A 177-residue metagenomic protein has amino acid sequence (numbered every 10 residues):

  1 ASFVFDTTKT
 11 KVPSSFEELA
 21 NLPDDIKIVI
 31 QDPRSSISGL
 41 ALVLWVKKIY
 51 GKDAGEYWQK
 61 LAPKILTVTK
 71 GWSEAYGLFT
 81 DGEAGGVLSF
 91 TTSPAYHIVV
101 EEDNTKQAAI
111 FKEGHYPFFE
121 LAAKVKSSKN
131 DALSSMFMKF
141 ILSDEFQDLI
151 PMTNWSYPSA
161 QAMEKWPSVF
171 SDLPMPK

Functional and structural regions predicted by a protein language model:
A1-A84: Extracytoplasmic ligand-binding site segments that recognize negatively charged/polar headgroups
S2-K9, F118-N130, L149-T153: A bilobed periplasmic-binding-protein/Venus flytrap-type ligand-binding module shared by bacterial periplasmic
I26-S35, F140-M163: Periplasmic-binding protein-like
Y57, K129-I141, L149: Short amphipathic alpha-helical coupling segments at ligand-binding clamshell hinges and other catalytic/signaling
W58-A62, V68-T69, E101-K126, A162-E164 (+1 more regions): Periplasmic-binding protein-like
A75, S93-P94, F146: Alpha-helix capping/helix-boundary segments
T80, A84-T105: A ligand-binding cleft/hinge motif common to bilobed small-molecule-binding domains
